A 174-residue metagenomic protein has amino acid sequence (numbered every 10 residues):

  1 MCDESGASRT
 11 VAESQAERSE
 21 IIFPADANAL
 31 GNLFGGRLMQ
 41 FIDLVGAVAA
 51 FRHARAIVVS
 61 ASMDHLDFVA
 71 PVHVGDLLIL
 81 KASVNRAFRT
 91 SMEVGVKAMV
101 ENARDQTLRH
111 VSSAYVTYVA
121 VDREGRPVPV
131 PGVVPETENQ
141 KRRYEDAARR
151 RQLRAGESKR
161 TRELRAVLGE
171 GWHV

Functional and structural regions predicted by a protein language model:
C2-A12, A16-R18, H73-V74, N85-V174: HotDog/MaoC-like acyl-thioester-processing domains
R9-E13, L33, L44-R86, T90-M92 (+1 more regions): Hydrophobic beta-strand-centered segment that forms part of the acyl-chain substrate-binding groove
E20-I22, H53: Short, small-residue-rich loop/turn micro-motifs
I22-F23, F68, Y118: Hydrophobic residues in beta-strands and at strand termini
P24-F41, W172-V174: A conserved, well-ordered hydrophobic junction motif at loop->secondary-structure transitions
A27, M63, V121: Hydrophobic pocket-lining residues within nucleotide cofactor-binding pockets
F41-V45, P135: Residue-level detector of alpha-helical segments with a strong bias toward transmembrane helices and their helix-loop
